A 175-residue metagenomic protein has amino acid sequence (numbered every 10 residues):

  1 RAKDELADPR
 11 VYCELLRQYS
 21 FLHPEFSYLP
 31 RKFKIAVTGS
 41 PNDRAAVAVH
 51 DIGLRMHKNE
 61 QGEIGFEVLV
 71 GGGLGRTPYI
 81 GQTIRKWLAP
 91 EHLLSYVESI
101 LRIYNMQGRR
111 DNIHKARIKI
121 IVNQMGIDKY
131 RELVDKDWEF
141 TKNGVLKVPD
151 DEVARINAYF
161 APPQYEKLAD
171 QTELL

Functional and structural regions predicted by a protein language model:
R1-L175: Peripheral terminal and linker regions in Fe-S/redox and tRNA-modifying enzymes
